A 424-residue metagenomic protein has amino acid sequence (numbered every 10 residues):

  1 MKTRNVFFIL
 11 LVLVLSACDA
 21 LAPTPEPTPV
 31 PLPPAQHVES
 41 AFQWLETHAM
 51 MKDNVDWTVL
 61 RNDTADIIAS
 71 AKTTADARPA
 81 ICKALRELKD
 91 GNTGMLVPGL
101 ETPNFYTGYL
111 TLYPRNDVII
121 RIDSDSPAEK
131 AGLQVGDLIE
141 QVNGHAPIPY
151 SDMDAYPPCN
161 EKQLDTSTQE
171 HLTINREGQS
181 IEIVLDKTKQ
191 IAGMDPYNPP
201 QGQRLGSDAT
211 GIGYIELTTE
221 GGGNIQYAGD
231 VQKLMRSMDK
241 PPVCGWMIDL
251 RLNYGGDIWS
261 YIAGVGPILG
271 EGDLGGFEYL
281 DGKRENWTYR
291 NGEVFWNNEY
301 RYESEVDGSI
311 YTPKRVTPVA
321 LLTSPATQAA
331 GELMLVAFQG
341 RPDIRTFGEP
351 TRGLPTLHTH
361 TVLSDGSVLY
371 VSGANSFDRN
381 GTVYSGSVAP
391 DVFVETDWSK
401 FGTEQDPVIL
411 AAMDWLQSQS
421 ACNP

Functional and structural regions predicted by a protein language model:
M1-F7: Bacterial N-terminal signal peptides that target proteins for export
L13, C18-L32, P424: Ser/Thr-rich, Proline-interspersed low-complexity disordered segments
E26-P31, T47-K52, T64-T74, S124-P127 (+6 more regions): Second-shell loop/turn segments in exported
A41, A128-A155, M247, F338 (+2 more regions): Conserved PDZ fold ligand-binding element
A49-N116, S167-H171, N175-G202, M413-L416 (+1 more regions): Extended, small/polar residue-biased N-terminal targeting/export presequences and adjacent propeptide/linker tracts
E101-P149, Y227: PDZ/PDZ-like domain segments forming the peptide/carboxylate-binding groove, activating on the N-terminal beta-strands
S167-T168, T173-S364: Cleft-lining beta-strand/loop regions that shape enzyme active-site pockets
P390-P424: Low-complexity, Gly/Ser/Thr/Pro-rich intrinsically disordered linker/tail segments
